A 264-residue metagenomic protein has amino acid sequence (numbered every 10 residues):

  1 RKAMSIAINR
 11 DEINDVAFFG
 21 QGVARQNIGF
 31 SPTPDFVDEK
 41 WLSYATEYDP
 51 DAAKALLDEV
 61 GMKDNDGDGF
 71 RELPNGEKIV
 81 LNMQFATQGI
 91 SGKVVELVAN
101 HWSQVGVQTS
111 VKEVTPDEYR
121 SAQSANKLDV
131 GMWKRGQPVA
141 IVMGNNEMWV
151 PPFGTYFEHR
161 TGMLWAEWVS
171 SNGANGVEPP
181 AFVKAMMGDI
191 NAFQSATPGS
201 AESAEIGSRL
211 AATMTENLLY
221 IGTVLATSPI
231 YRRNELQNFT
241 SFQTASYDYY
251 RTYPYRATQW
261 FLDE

Functional and structural regions predicted by a protein language model:
S5-A45, D51-A55, G89-A99, R120-E264: Detector for C-terminal structural segments
E47-N82: Immediate post-signal peptide segment of exported/extracytoplasmic ligand-binding proteins
E59, V80-F85, N126, G131: Catalytic cores of carbohydrate-active enzymes
K78-T87, T109-V111: Short, well-ordered beta-strand elements
G106: Short glycine-rich hinge loops at helix-strand junctions in the catalytic core of two-component histidine kinases
V111-S121: Short helix-initiation/N-cap motifs at beta->coil->alpha
